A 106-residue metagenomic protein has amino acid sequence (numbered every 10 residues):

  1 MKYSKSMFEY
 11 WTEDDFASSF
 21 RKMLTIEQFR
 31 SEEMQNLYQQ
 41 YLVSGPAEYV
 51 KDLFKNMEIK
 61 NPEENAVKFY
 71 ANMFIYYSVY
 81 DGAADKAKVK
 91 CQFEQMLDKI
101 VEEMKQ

Functional and structural regions predicted by a protein language model:
M1-S18, P62-F69: Hydrophobic alpha-helical connector segments
K2, L24-N36, Y76-Y77, A87-E94: Short, charge-rich amphipathic segments
S4-S6, S18-S19, S31, S44-P46 (+2 more regions): Generic serine detector
Y10, D14, E27, S31 (+3 more regions): Phosphate/oxyanion-binding loops and surfaces in catalytic or ligand/nucleic-acid-binding neighborhoods
W11-S19, T25, F29-I59: Amphipathic alpha-helical packing segments from all-alpha helical-bundle domains
Q40, S44, L53-M104: Hydrophobic/aromatic-rich alpha-helical bundle segments in the mid-to-C-terminal region
